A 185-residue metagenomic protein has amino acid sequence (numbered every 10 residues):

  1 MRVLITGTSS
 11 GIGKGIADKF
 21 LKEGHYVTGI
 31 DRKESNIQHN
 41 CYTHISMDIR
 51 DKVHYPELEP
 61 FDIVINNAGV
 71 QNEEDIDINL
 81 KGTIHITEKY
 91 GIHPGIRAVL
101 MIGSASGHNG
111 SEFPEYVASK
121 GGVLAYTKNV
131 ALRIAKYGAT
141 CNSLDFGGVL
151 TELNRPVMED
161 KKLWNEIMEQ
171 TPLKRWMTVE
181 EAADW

Functional and structural regions predicted by a protein language model:
S9, A17: N-terminal Rossmann NAD(P)H-binding glycine-rich loop of SDR-like oxidoreductase domains
D18, I84, G121-K128, L132 (+2 more regions): Conserved active-site helix of classical SDR/Rossmann-fold NAD(P)-dependent CH-OH oxidoreductases
L21, P94-G95, I134-Y137, V149 (+1 more regions): A short hydrophobic alpha-helix cap/turn motif
N67-Q71: Conserved NAD(P)H cofactor-binding loop of Rossmann-fold oxidoreductase domains
A98-G122, T127-K136, G148-V149: Catalytic loop of short-chain dehydrogenase/reductase
S143, K162-W185: C-terminal helical subdomain
D145-P156: Short, flexible catalytic-loop segment of classical short-chain dehydrogenase/reductase
